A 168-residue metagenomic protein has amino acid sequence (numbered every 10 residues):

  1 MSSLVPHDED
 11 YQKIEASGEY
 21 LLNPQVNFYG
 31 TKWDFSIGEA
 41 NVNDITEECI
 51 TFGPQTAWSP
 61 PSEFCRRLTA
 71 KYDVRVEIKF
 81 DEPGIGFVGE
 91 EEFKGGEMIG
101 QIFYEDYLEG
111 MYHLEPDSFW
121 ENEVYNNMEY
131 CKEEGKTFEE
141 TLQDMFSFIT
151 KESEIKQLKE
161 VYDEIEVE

Functional and structural regions predicted by a protein language model:
M1-E168: Intrinsic low-complexity, intrinsically disordered or marginally ordered coil/linker segments
